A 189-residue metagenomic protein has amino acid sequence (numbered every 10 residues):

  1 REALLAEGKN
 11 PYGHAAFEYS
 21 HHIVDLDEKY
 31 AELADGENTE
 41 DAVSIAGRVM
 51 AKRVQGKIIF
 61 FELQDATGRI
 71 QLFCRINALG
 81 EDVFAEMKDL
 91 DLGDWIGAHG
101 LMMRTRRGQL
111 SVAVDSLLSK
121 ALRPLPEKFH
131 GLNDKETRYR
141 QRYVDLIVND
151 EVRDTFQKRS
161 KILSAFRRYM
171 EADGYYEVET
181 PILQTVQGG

Functional and structural regions predicted by a protein language model:
R1-G189: Class II aminoacyl-tRNA synthetase catalytic cores and aaRS-like
